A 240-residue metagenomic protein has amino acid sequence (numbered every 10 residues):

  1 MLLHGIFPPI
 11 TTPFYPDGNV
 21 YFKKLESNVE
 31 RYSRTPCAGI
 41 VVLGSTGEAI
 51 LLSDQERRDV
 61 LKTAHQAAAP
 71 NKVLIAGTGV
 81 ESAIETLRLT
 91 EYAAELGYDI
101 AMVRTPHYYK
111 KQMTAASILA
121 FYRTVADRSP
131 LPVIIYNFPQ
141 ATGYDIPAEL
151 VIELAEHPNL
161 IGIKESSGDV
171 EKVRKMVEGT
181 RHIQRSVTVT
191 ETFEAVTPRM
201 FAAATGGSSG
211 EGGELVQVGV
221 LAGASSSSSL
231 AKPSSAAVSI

Functional and structural regions predicted by a protein language model:
M1-D145, V151: Active-site beta->alpha loop and helix N-cap motifs at the rims of alpha/beta catalytic domains
T124-R128, P139-I240: Catalytic alpha/beta core domains of metabolic enzymes, predominantly
